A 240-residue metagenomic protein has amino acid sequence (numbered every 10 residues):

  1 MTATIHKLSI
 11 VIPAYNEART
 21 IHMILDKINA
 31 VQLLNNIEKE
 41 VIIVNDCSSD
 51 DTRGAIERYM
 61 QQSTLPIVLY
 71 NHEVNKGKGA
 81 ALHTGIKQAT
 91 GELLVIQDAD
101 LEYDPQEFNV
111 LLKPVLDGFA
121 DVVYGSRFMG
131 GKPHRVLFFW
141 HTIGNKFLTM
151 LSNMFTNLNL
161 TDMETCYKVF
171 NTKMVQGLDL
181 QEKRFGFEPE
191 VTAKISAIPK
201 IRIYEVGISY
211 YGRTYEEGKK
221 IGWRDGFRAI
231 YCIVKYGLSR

Functional and structural regions predicted by a protein language model:
M1-A30, N36: N-proximal low-complexity "stem/linker" segments adjacent to membrane-targeting elements
M1-K7, F155-N157, Q181-R240: Hydrophobic helical membrane-anchoring modules
E17-T20, S48, K78, D104: Donor nucleotide-sugar binding loop of glycosyltransferases
R19-M23, D50-Y59: Acidic helix N-cap motif at the loop->helix transition within catalytic regions of sugar-transfer enzymes
K39-I42, R53-Q88: Conserved donor nucleotide-binding strand/loop of the catalytic core
N45-G54, L101: A conserved acidic beta->alpha catalytic loop
H72-Q88, L93, P105-F185, Y211-W223 (+1 more regions): Acceptor/aglycone-binding surface of glycosyltransferases and processive sugar-polymer synthases
